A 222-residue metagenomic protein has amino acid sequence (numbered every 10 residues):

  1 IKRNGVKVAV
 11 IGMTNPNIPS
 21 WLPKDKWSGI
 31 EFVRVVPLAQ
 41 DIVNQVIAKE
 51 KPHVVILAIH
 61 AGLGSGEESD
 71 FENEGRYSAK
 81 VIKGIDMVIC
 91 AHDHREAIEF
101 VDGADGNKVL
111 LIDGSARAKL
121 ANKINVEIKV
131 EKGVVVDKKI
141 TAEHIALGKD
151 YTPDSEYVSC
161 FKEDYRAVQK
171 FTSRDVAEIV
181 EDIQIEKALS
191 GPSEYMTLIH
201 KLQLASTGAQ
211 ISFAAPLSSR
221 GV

Functional and structural regions predicted by a protein language model:
I1-T152, S190-L202: Acidic, metal/ion-coordinating pockets
I47-E50, K149-V222: Non-catalytic terminal accessory segments
